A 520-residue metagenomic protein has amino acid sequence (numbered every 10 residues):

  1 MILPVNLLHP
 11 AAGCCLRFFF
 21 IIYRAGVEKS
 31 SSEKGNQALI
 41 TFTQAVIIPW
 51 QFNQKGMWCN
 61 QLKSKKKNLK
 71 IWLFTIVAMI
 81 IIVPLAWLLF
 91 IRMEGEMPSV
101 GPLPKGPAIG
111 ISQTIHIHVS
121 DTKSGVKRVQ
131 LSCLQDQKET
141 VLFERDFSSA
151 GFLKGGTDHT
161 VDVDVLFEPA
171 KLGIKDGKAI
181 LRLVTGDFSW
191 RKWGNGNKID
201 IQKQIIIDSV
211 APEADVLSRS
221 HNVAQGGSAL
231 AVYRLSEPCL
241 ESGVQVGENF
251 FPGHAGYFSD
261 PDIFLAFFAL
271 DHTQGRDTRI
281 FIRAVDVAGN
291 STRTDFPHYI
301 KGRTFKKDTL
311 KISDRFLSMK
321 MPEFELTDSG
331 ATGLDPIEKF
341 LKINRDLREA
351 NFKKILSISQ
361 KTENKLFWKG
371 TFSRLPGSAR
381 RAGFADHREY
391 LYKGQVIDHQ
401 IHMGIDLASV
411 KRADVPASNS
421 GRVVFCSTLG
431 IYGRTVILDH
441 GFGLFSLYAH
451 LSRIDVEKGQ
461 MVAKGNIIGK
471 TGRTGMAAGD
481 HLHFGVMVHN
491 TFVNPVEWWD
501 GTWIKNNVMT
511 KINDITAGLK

Functional and structural regions predicted by a protein language model:
S64-K66, L73, V100-P107, H116-S120 (+3 more regions): Long, low-complexity serine/threonine/glycine- and acidic-rich segments characteristic of extracellular
F74-L88: Hydrophobic membrane-insertion alpha-helices, especially the h-region of bacterial N-terminal signal peptides
A86-V100, I201-E213: Proline/serine/threonine-rich low-complexity linkers at boundaries of modular beta-sandwich domains
L103-A108, S218-V223: Short beta-strand segments of immunoglobulin-like
T114-S120, G227-S236: Short edge beta-strand/loop segments characteristic of extracellular beta-sandwich folds
V223-Q225, S242-Q245, A255-K307, N419 (+3 more regions): Contiguous, well-folded functional domains in the mature portion of proteins
S228-L235, E241-G383: Non-catalytic extracellular/periplasmic "stalk" and linker regions immediately N-terminal to catalytic or recognition
F372-G518: Catalytic cores of peptidoglycan-degrading enzymes
